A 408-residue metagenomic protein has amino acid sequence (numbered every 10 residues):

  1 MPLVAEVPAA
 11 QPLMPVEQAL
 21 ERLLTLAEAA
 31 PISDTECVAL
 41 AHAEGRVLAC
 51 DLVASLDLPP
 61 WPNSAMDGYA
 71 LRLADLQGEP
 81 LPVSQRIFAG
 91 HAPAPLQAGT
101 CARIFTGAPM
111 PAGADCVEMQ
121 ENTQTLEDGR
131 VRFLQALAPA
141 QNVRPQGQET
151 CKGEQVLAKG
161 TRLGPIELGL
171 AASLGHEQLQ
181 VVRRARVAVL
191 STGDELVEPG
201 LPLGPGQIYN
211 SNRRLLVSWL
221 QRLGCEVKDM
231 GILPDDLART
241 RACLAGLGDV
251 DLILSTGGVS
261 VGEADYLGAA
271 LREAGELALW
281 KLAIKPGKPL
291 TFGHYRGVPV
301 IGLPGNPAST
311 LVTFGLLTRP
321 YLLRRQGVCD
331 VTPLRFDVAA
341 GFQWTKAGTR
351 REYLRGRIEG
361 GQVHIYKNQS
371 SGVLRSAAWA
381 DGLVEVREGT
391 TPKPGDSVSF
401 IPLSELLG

Functional and structural regions predicted by a protein language model:
M1-L24, G204, L216-L223, L252 (+4 more regions): N-terminal intrinsically disordered, low-complexity, charge/repeat-rich segments that act as generic
P2-E177, D337: Phosphate-interaction motifs
E17-L20, D34-A41, C50, V131 (+2 more regions): Flexible glycine/proline-rich
P62-S64, L73-L76, P93-Q97, M110-A112 (+13 more regions): Solvent-exposed alpha-helices and their adjacent loops that cap or buttress functional pockets in soluble metabolic
Q85, A89-A98, A102-R103, V117 (+1 more regions): N-terminal small/polar loop signature for handling phosphorylated ligands or for N-terminal nucleophile
G107-A108, D194-E195, G258-V261, G305: Short glycine-rich anion-binding loops that position phosphate/pyrophosphate groups of nucleotides and phosphorylated
N142-S255: Phosphate-binding glycine-rich loops and their immediate beta-loop-alpha structural context
